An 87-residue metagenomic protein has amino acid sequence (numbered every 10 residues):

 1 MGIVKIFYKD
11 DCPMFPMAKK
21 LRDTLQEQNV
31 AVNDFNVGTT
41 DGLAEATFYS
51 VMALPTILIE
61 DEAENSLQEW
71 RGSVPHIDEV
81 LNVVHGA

Functional and structural regions predicted by a protein language model:
M1-Q28: Local sequence-structure signature of Cys/Sec-based thiol-disulfide redox active-site neighborhoods
F7-K9, V30-G42: Thiol-based oxidoreductase modules, predominantly thioredoxin-like and allied folds used for disulfide exchange
P13, T40-D41, P75: Short alpha-helical
K19-R22, F48-Y49, S73: Short, glycine/charged-enriched secondary-structure capping and boundary segments
D41-Y49: N-terminal beta-loop-helix "entrance" segment that forms/cooperates in small-molecule cofactor or anionic ligand
Y49-L58: Structural micro-motif
I59-A87: Non-catalytic, surface beta->alpha helical segment in thiol-disulfide oxidoreductase systems
